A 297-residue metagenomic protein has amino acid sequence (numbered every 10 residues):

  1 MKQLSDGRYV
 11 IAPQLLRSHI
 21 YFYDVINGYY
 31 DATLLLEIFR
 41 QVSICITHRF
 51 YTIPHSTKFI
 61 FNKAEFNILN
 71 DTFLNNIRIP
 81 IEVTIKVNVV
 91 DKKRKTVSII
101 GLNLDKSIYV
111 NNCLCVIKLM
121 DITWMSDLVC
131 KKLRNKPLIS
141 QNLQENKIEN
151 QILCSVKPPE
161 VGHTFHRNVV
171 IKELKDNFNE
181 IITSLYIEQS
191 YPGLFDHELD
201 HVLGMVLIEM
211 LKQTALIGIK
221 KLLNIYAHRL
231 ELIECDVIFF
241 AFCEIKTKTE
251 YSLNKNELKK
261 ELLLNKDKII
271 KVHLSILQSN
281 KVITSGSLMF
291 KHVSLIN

Functional and structural regions predicted by a protein language model:
M1-N27, T123-E198, N297: Non-catalytic linker/capping segments at the edges of enzyme domains
M1-Q3, F61-K63, I85-D91, P158-E173 (+2 more regions): A structural signal for short, hydrophobic beta-strand segments that form beta-sheets in beta-rich/all-beta domains
S5-K58, I181-K221: Hot-dog-fold acyl-thioester-processing enzymes
D6-R8, R78-E82, I99-N103, C115 (+5 more regions): A general secondary-structure signal for short beta-strands and their flanking turns/coil in non-transmembrane regions
Y29-Y30, L34, I38, I44 (+8 more regions): Extended intrinsically disordered, low-complexity coil regions enriched in Ser, Thr, Gly, Ala and often Pro
C45-V89, A215-N256: Hydrophobic beta-strand-centered segment that forms part of the acyl-chain substrate-binding groove
T84-I152, N256-N297: HotDog/MaoC-like acyl-thioester-processing domains
G101-N103, G193-L203, L207, Q213 (+5 more regions): C-terminal beta-sandwich interaction modules and adjacent acidic, Ser/Thr/Pro/Gly-rich low-complexity tails used
